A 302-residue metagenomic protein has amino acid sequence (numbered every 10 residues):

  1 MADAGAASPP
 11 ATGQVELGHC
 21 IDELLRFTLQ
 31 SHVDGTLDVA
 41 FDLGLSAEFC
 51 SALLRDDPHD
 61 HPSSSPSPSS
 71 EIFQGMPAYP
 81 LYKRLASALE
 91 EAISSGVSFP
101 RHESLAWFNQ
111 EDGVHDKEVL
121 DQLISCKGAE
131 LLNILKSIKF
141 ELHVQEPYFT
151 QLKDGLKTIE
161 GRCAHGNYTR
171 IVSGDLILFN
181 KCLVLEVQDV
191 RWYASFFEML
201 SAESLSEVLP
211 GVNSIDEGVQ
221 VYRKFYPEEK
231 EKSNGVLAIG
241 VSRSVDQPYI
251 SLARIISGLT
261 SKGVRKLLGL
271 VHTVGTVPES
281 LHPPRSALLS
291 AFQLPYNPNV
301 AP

Functional and structural regions predicted by a protein language model:
M1-V184, Q188-P302: Mixed-charge, low-complexity intrinsically disordered regions
